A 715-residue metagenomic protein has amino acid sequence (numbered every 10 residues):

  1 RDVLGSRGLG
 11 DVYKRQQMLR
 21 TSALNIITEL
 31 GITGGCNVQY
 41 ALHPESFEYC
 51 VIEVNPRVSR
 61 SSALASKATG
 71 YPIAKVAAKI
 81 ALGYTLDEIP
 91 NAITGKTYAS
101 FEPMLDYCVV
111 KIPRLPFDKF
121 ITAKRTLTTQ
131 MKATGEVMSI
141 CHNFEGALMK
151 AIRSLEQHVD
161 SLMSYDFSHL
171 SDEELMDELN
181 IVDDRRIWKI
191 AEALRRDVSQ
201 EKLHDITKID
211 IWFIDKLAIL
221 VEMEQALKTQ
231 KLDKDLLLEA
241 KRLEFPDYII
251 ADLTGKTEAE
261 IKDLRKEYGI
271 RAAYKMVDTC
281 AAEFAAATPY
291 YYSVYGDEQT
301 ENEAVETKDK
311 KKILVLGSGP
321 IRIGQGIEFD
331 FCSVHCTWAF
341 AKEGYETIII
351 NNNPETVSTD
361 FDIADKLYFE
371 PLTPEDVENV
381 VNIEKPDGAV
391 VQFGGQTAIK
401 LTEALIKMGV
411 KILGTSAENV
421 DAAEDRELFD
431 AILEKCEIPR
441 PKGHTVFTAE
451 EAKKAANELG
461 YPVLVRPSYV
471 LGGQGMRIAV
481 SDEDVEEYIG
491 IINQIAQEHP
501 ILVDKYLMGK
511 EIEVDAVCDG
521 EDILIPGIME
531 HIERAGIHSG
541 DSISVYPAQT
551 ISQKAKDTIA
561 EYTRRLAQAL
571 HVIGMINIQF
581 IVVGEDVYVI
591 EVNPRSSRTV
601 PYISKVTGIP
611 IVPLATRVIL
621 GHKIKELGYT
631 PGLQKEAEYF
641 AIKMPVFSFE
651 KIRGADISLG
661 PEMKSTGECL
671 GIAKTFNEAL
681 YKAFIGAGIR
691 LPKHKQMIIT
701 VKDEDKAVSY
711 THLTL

Functional and structural regions predicted by a protein language model:
R1, Q16-T21, N55, N382 (+5 more regions): Active-site nucleotide/adenylate-binding loops and adjacent lid/helix of ATP-dependent enzymes
D2-Y13, H712: Single conserved hydrophobic/aromatic residue that forms the stacking wall/gate of nucleotide- or nucleobase-binding
D11-L42, I80, V109, I489-I501 (+6 more regions): A long amphipathic alpha-helix within ATP-dependent nucleotide-binding catalytic cores
V12, I89-S100, G628, G632: Active-site loops and adjacent core secondary-structure elements that bind or stabilize anionic groups
I32-R60, A77, D504-K505, I512-C518 (+3 more regions): Conserved metal-phosphate-binding beta-hairpin within the catalytic cores of diverse ATP-dependent phosphoryl-transfer
E48, H142-D172, M176-R186, A191-R196 (+3 more regions): Terminal amphipathic helices with adjacent charged low-complexity linkers/tails
V110, A123-I152, E156, D656-L659 (+1 more regions): Mobile "lid/hinge" segments at catalytic clefts and subdomain interfaces of large enzymes
K150-A151, D263-Y268, K275-I438, F447-K454 (+1 more regions): ATP-binding N-terminal substructure of ATP-dependent carboxylate-amine bond-forming enzymes
